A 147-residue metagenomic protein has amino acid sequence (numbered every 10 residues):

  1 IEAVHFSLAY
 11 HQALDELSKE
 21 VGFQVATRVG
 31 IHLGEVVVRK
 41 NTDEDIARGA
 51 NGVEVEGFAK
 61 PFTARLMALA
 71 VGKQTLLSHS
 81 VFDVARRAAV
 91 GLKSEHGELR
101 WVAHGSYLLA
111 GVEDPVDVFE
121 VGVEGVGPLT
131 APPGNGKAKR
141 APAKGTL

Functional and structural regions predicted by a protein language model:
I1-G125: Catalytic beta-strand-to-alpha-helix segment of the class III nucleotidyl cyclase homology domain
E124-L147: Intrinsically disordered or compositionally simple regulatory linkers and C-terminal tails in signal-transduction
